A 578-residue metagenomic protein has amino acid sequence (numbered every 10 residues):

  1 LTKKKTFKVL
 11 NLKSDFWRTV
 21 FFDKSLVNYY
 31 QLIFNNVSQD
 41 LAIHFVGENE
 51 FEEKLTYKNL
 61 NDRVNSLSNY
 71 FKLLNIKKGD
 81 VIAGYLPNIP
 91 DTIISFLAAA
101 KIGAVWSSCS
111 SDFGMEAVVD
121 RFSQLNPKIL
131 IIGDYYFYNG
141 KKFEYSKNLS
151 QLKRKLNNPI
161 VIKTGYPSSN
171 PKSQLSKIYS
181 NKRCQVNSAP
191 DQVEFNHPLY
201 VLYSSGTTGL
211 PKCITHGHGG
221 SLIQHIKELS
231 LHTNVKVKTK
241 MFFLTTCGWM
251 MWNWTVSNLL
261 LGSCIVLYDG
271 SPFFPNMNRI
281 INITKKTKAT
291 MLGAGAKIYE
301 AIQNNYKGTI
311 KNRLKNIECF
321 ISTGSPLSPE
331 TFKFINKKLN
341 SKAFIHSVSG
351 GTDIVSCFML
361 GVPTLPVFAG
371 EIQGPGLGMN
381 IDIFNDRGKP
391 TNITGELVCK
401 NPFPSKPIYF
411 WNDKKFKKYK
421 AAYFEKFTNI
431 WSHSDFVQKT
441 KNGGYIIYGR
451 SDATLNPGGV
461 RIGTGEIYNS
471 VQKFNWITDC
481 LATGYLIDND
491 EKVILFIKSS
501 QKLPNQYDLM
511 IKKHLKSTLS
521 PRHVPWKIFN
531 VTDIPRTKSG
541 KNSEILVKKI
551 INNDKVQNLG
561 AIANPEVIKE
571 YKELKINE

Functional and structural regions predicted by a protein language model:
L32-T56, P167-N170: AMP-dependent adenylate-forming
N49, I132-F195, N305-Y306: ANL superfamily adenylate-forming
E53, Y70-F113, A117-V119, K240-T245 (+1 more regions): Conserved AMP-binding/adenylate-forming
E53-K58, D191, L199-I223: Conserved AMP-binding A3 loop
G84, S110-D134, K285, L292 (+6 more regions): AMP-binding/adenylate-forming catalytic core of the ANL superfamily
L222-K240, M250-M291, N305-Y306: Conserved AMP-binding/adenylation subdomain of ANL enzymes
L260-S263, A289-A294, Q303-V367, N380: Gly/Ser/Thr-rich phosphate-binding loop
P375-G376, K389-F424, I462, K555: Conserved ATP/PPi-binding loop(s) of AMP-dependent carboxylate-activating enzymes
